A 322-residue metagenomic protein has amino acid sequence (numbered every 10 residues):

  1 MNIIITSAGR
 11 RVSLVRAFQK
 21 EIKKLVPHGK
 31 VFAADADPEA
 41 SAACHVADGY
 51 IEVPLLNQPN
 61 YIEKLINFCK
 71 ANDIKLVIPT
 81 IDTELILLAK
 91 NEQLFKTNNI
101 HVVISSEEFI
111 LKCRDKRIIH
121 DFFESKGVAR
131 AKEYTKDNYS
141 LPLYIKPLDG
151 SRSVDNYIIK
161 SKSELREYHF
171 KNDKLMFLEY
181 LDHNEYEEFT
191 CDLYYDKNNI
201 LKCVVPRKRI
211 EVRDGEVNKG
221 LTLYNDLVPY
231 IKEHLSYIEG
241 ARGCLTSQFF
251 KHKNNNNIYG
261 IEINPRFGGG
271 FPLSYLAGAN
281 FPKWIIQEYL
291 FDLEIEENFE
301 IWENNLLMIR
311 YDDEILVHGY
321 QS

Functional and structural regions predicted by a protein language model:
M1-A34, K70-D73, N98, K197-N199 (+3 more regions): Preference for protein termini
M1-V102: ATP-binding N-terminal substructure of ATP-dependent carboxylate-amine bond-forming enzymes
A40-A47, K136-L141, E167-K171: Short loop/helix-cap segments at secondary-structure boundaries that form the rim of catalytic
N72, D226-S322: ATP-dependent carboxylate activation and anion-phosphoryl transfer catalytic cores that bind Mg-ATP to form
K96, I100, I104, E108-K132: Glycine-/Pro-rich loop/turn segments that contact NAD(P) or position catalytic residues in Rossmann-like domains
F123, A131-T135, Y139-N156, D173-N184 (+1 more regions): ATP-grasp fold ATP-binding core
G150-S153, I210-K219, N264-G278: Glycine-rich phosphate/pyrophosphate-binding beta-alpha loops
I159-G240, F250-N254, I258-Y259: Phosphate-binding site of ATP-dependent enzymes
